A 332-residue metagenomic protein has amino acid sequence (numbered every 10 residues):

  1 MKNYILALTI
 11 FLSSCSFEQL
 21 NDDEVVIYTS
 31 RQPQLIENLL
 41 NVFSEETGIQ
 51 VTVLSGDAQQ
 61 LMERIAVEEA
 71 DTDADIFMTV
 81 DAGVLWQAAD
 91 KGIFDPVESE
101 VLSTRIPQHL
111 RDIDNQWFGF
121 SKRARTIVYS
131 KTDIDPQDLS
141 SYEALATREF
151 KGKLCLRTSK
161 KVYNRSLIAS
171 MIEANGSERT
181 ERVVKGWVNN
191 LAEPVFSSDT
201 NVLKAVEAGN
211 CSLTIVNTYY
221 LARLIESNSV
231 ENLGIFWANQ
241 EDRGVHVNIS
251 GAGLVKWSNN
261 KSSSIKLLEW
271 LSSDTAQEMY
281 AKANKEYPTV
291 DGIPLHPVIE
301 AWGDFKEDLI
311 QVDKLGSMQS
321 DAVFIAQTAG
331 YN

Functional and structural regions predicted by a protein language model:
M1-E24: Short, low-complexity disordered leader/linker segments with a strong preference for bacterial N-terminal type II
S16-W86, N332: Early extracytoplasmic/lumenal segment of secretory-pathway proteins
S30-R31, E37, D73-N210, V245: Extracytoplasmic ligand-binding site segments that recognize negatively charged/polar headgroups
L39, R182-V183, S250, S258-L271 (+1 more regions): Short amphipathic alpha-helical coupling segments at ligand-binding clamshell hinges and other catalytic/signaling
G83-Q87, E207, S212-N232: A ligand-binding cleft/hinge motif common to bilobed small-molecule-binding domains
T126-D133, V247-N260, M279: A bilobed periplasmic-binding-protein/Venus flytrap-type ligand-binding module shared by bacterial periplasmic
G152-K160, W270-P294: Periplasmic-binding protein-like
E286-N332: An extracytoplasmic/periplasmic, membrane-proximal ligand-sensing/linker region
